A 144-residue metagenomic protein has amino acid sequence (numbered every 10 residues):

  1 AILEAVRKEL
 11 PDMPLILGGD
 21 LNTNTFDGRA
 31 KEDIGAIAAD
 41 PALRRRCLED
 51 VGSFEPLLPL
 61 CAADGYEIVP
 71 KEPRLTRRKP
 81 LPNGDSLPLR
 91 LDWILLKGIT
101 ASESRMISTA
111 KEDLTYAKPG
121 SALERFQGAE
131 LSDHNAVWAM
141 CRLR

Functional and structural regions predicted by a protein language model:
A1-E4: Active-site beta-loop-alpha substructure in enzyme catalytic cores, prototypically the cysteine-centered nucleophile
R7-I16, T23-R144: Metal-dependent phosphoester-hydrolase catalytic domains
